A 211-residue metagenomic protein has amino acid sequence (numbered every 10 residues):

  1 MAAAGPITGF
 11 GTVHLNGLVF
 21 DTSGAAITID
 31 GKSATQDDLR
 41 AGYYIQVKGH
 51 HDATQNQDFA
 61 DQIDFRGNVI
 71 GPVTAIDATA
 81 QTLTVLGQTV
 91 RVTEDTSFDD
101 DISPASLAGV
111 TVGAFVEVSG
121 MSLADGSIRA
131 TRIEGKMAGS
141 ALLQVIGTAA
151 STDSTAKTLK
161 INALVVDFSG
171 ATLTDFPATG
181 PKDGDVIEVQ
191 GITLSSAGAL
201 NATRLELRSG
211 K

Functional and structural regions predicted by a protein language model:
M1-K211: Short, flexible, surface-exposed loop segments at domain boundaries
